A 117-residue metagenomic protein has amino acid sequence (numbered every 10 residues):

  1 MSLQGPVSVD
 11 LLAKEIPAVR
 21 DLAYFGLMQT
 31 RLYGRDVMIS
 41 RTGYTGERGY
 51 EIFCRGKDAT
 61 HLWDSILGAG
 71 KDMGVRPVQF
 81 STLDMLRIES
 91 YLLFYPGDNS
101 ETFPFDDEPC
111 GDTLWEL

Functional and structural regions predicted by a protein language model:
M1-L117: Conserved, structured C-terminal
